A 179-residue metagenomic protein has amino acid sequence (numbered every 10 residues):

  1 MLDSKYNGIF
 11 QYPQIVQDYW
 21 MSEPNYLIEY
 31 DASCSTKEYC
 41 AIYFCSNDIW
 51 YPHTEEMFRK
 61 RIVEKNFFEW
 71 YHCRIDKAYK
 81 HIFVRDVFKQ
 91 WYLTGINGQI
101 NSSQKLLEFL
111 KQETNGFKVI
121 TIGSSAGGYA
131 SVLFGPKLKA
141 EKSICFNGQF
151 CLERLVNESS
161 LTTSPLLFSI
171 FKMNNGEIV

Functional and structural regions predicted by a protein language model:
Q11-K77: Short, surface-exposed "cap/lid" segments of acyl-processing enzymes
I75-F88: Conserved alpha/beta-hydrolase
L93-T114: Alpha/beta-hydrolase active-site loop
E108-Q112, F134-K142: Short, surface-exposed basic-aromatic patches at helix termini and helix-loop junctions that form
T114-S125: Alpha/beta-hydrolase fold nucleophile elbow
G123-K137: Glycine-rich nucleophile elbow surrounding the catalytic serine of serine-hydrolase chemistry
I144-L155: Active-site nucleophile loop of the alpha/beta-hydrolase fold
V156-V179: The feature captures the conserved acid-bearing segment of alpha/beta-hydrolase catalytic domains
